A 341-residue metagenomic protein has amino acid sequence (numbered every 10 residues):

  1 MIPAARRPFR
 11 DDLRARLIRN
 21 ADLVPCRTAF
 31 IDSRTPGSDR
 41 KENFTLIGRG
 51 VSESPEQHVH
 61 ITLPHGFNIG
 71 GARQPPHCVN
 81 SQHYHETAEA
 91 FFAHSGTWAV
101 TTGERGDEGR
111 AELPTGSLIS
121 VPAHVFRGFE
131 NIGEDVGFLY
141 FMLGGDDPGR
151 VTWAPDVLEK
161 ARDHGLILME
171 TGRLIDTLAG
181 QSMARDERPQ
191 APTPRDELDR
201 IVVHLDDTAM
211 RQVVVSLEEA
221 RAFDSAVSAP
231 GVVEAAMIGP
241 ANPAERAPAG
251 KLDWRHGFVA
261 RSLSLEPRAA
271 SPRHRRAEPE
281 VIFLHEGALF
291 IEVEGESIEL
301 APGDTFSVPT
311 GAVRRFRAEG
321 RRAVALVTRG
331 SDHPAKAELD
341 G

Functional and structural regions predicted by a protein language model:
M1-H65, M169-G257: A short, N-terminal "cap"/entry segment at the start of jelly-roll beta-barrel domains of the cupin/DSBH fold
I2-D11, F126-A209, V313-G341: Double-stranded beta-helix
R49-Q57, N68-H85, P243-P248, V259-R276 (+1 more regions): Conserved short histidine dyad/triad with adjacent acidic residue
N68-G70, A99-T102, E108-A111, A249 (+6 more regions): Ligand-binding pocket scaffold of soluble enzyme catalytic domains
P75-C78, E86-A99, G103-E104, A277-E294: Glycine- and acidic-residue-biased ligand/ion/polar-headgroup-sensing regions
N80-Q82, V100-T102, G109, V121 (+5 more regions): Short beta-strand His + acidic residue motifs that chelate non-heme Fe in jelly-roll/DSBH and cupin folds
A88, E104-P122, G295-G311: Short acidic-glycine-tyrosine-enriched beta hairpin
